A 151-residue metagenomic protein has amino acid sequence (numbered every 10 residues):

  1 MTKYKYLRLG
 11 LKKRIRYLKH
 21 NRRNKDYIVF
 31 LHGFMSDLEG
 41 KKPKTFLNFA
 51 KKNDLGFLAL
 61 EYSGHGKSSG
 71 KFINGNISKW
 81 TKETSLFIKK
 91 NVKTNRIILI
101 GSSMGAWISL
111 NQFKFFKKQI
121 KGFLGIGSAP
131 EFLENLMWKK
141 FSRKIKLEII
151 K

Functional and structural regions predicted by a protein language model:
M1-R23: N-terminal cap/lid segment of alpha/beta-hydrolase-fold proteins
K25-G33: Short beta-strand element of the alpha/beta-hydrolase
M35-K41: Short substrate-entry loop that stabilizes the transition state in hydrolases
P43, L47-S69: Conserved alpha/beta-hydrolase
H65-N91: Catalytic nucleophile-loop/oxyanion-hole region of alpha/beta-hydrolase and closely related hydrolase-like folds
L99-G101, I126: Short beta-strand immediately N-terminal to the catalytic nucleophile in serine-hydrolase-like folds
G101-S109: Gly/Ala-rich beta-loop-alpha elbow adjacent to hydrolase catalytic centers
W107, Q119-K151: The alpha/beta-hydrolase serine catalytic core
